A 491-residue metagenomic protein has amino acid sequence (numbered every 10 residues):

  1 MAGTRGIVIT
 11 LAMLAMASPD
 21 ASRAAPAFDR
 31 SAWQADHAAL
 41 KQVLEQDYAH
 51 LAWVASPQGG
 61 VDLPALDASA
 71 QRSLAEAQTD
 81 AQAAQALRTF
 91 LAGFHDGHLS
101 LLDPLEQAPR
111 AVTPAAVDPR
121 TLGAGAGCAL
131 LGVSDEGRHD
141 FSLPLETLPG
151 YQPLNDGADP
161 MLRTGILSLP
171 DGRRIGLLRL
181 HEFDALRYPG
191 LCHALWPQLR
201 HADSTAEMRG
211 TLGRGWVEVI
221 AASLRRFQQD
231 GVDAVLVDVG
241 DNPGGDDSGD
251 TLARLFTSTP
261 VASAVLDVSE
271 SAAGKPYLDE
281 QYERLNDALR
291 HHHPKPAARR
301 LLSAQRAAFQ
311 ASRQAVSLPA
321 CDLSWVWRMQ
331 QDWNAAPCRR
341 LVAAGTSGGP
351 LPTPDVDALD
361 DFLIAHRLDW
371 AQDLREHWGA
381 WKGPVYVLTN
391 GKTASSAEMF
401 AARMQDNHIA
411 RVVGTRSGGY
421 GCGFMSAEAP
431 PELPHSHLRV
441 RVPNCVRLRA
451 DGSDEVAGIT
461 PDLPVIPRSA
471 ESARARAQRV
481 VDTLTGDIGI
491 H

Functional and structural regions predicted by a protein language model:
M1-V8: Bacterial N-terminal signal peptides that target proteins for export
V8-A17: Bacterial N-terminal signal peptides
S18-A24: Signal peptide processing junction and immediate N-terminal pro/mature segment of secreted/exported proteins
A24-P337, T353-D355, L359-A365, W381-Y386 (+6 more regions): Flexible, low-complexity junctional segments that flank or bridge functional domains
F90, T393-H408: Cysteine-centered nucleophilic/redox motifs
L368-W370, H377, V385, A402: Active-site-proximal segments of catalytic enzyme domains that coordinate small-molecule cofactors or metal ions
Q372, A380-S396: Catalytic cores of nucleophile-dependent amide-cleaving enzymes
G458-R468: A hydrophobic, small-residue-rich beta->alpha segment in the mid-to-C-terminal subdomain of diverse proteins
